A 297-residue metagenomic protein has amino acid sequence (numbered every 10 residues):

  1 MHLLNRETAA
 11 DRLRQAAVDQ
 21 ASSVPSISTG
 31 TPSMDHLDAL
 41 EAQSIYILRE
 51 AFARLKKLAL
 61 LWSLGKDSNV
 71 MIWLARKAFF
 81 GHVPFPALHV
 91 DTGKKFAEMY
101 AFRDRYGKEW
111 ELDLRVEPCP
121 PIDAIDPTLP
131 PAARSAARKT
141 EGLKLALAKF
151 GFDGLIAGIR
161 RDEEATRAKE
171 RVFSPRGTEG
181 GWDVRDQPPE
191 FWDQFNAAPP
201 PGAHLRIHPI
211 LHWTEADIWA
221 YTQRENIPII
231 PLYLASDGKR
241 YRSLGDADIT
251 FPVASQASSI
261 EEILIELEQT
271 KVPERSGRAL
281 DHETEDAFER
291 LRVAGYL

Functional and structural regions predicted by a protein language model:
H2-L297: Nucleotide-activated chemistry modules centered on ATP-dependent adenylation/adenylyltransferase
